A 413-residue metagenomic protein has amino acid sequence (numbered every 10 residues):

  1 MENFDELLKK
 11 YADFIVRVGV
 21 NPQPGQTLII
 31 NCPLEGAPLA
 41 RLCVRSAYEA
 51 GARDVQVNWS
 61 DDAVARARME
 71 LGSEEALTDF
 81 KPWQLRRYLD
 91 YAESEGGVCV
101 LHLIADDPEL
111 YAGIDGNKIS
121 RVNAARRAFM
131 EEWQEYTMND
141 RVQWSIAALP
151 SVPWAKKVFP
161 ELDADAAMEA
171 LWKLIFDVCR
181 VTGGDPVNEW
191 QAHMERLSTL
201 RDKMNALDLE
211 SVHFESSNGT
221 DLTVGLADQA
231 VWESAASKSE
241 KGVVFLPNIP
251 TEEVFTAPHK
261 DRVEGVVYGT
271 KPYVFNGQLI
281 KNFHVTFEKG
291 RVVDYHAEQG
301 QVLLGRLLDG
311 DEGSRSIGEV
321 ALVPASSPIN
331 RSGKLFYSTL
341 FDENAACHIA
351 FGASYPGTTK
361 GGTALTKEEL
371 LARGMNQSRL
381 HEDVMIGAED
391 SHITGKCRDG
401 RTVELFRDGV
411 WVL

Functional and structural regions predicted by a protein language model:
M1-E264, R401, V412-L413: Active-site bordering "gate/hinge" segments that shape substrate access to catalytic or cofactor-binding pockets
E35-G36, D106-P108, S151, G219 (+8 more regions): Short, glycine-/Ser/Thr-/acidic-enriched flexible segments
A112-D115, K156-P160, A235-S237, Q278-K281 (+3 more regions): A short secondary-structure junction signal
N205-E210, L279-K281, M385-H392: A short, compositionally biased
F255-E312: Long, well-ordered mid-to-C-terminal structural blocks that present hydrophobic/aromatic surfaces
K260-D261, N276-Q278, T286-F287, D311-R315 (+3 more regions): A structural signal for short secondary-structure junctions
V292-T363: Dual-mode signal for accessory low-complexity, basic/Gly-rich regions
E368-L413: Extended hydrophobic packing segments that form well-structured cores
